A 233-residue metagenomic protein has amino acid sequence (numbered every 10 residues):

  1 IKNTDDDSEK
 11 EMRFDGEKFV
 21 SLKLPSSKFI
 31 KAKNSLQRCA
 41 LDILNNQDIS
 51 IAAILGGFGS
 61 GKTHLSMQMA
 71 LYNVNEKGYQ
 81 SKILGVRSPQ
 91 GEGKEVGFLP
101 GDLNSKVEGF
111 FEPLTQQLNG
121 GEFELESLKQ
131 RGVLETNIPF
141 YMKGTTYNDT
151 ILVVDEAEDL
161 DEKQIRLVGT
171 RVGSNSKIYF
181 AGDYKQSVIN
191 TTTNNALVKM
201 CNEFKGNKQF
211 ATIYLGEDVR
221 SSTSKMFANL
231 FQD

Functional and structural regions predicted by a protein language model:
I1-S21: Interdomain "pre-motor" coupling segment immediately N-terminal to P-loop NTPase/helicase cores
S26-V154, E158-D233: Conserved helicase motor core of SF1/SF2 NTP-dependent helicases
